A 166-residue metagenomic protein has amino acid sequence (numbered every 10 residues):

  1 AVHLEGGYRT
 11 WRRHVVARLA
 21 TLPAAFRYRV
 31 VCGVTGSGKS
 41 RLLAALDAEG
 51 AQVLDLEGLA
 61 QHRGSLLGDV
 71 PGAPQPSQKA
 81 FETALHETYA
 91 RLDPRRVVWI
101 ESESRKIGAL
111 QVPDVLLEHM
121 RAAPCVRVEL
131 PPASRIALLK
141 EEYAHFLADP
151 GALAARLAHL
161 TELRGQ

Functional and structural regions predicted by a protein language model:
A1-R18: Thiolate-centered catalytic microenvironments shared by cysteine-dependent enzyme domains
V2, R29-V31, Q52-L54, V98-I100 (+1 more regions): Hydrophobic/aromatic beta-strand patches that form the interior of the parallel beta-sheet core in alpha/beta enzyme
G6-R9, G58-Q61, P131-P132: Short, acidic/turn-prone active-site loops that include or flank metal/cofactor- and phosphate-binding residues
W11-V16, R63-G68, R135-L138: Short, charged, surface-exposed secondary-structure boundary motifs
V16-C32: Solvent-exposed, charged amphipathic helical/linker segments at domain boundaries
R29-D47: Glycine-rich phosphate-binding P-loop
A48-E118: Conserved nucleotide-sensing/catalytic segment adjacent to the nucleotide-binding pocket in NTP-handling enzymes
E118-Q166: Conserved NTP phosphate-binding and transfer environment spanning the P-loop NTPase/kinase superfamily
